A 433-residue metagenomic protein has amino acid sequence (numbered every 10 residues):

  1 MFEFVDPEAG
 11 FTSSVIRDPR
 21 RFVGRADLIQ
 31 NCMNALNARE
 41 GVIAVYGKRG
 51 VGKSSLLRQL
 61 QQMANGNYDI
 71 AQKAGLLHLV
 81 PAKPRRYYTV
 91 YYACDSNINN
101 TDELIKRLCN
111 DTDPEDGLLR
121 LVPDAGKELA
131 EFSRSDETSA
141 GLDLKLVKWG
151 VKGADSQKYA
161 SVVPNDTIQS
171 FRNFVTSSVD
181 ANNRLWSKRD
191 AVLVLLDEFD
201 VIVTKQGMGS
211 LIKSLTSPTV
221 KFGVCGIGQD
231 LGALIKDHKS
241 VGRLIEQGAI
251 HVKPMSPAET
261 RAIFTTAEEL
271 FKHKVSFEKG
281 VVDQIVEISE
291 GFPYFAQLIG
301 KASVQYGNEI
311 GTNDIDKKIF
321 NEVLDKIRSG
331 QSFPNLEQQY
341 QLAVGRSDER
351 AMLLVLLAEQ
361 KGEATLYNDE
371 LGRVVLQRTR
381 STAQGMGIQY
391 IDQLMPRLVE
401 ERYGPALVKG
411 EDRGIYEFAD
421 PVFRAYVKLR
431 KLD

Functional and structural regions predicted by a protein language model:
M1-Y46, Q62-L76, V80-R85, D433: A short, basic N-terminal segment
F4, E8-G10, R184, K188-L193 (+6 more regions): The catalytic "switch" region of P-loop NTPases
P7-A9, R328-D433: C-terminal leucine-rich, beta-strand-based interaction scaffolds used for sensing/assembly
V23-V51, I212, T216-P218, G345-L353 (+1 more regions): Glycine/serine-rich loop-strand microenvironments at binding/catalytic pocket rims
G24-A26, I168, T204-K205, E278: A conditional alpha-helix N-cap/helix-loop micro-motif detector
R25, S54, F292, D420: Short, conserved phosphate/pyrophosphate- and ester-handling motifs at nucleotide-, phospho-/glycolipid
E40-V194, D200-V203, V220, S381 (+1 more regions): P-loop NTPase nucleotide-binding core
T101-C109, P257, R261-T265, V282 (+1 more regions): An amphipathic alpha-helix signature
